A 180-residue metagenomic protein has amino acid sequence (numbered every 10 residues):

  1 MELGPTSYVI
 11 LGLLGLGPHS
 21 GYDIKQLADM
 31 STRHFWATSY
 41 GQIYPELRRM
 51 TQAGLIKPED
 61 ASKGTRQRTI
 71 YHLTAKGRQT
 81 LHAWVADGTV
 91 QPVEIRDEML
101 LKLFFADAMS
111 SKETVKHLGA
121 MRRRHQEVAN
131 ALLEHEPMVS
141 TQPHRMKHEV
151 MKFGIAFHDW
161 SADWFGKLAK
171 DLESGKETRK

Functional and structural regions predicted by a protein language model:
M1-E94: Basic helix-turn-helix/winged-helix DNA-binding cores and closely related short helical interaction motifs
G12, P18, K170-K180: Iron-associated oxidoreductase/ferritin-like identity signal
L16, P45, A120, F153-W160: DHp/HisKA dimerization-phosphoacceptor four-helix bundle of two-component histidine kinases and homologous
H82-N130: Amphipathic alpha-helical dimerization/coiled-coil segments that flank or bridge DNA-binding/regulatory modules
H125-E136, H158, F165: Non-transmembrane amphipathic alpha-helical segments
L133-M151: Acidic interhelical loop/turn segments
I155-E177: Short, contiguous alpha-helical
